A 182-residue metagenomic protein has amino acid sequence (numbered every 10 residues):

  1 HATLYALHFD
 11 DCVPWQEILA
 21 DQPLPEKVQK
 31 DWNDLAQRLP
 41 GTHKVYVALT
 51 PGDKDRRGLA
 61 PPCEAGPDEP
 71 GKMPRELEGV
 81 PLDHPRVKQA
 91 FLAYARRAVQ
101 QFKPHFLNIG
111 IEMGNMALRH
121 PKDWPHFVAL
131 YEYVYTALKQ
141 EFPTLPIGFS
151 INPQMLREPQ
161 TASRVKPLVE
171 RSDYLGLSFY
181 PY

Functional and structural regions predicted by a protein language model:
H1-K88, N108, G176: N-terminal substrate-binding region of glycoside hydrolase catalytic domains
A2-C12, F102-H105, I109-I111, I151 (+1 more regions): Aromatic- and acid-rich polysaccharide-binding/catalytic face of secreted or lumenal carbohydrate-active enzymes
C12, G52-K54, G114-M116, Q154-M155 (+1 more regions): Short, solvent-exposed loop/turn segments at secondary-structure junctions
Q29-A36, F91-V99, V128-T136: Generic structural signal for well-ordered alpha-helices, preferentially at hydrophobic/aromatic core positions
K30-W32, F91-A95, P153-P167: Alpha-helical scaffolding within the catalytic cores of extracellular/periplasmic polymer-degrading hydrolases
C63-E78, P125, E158-S172: Short, electropositive alpha-helical surface patch
L92-W124, G148-S150: Active-site groove signature of glycoside hydrolases
N108-I111, L130-T161: Aromatic-lined carbohydrate-recognition surfaces of secreted/lumenal glycan-active proteins
